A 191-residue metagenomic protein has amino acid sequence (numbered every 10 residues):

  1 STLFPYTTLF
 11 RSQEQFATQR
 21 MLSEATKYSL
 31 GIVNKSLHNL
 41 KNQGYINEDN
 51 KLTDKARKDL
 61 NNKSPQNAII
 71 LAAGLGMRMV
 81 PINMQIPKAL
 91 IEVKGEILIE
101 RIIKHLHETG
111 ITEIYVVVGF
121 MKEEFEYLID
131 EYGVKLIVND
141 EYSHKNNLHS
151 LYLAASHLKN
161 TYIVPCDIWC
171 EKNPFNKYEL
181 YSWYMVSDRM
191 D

Functional and structural regions predicted by a protein language model:
T2-L9: Short, small-residue-biased leader/transition segments that mark boundaries at the very start of proteins
F10-N67, E96-I163: Conserved N-terminal catalytic core of the sugar/cofactor nucleotidyltransferase
M21, D59-E92: Glycine-rich N-terminal loop/short-helix segment of MobA-like nucleotidyltransferase
I46, E171-D191: Conserved core of the sugar-phosphate nucleotidyltransferase
R78-M79, E124, E171-K172: Glycine/Thr-rich phosphate-binding loops of Rossmann-like dinucleotide-binding domains
P81-M84, Y127-D130, P174-K177: Short amphipathic alpha-helical segments
E92, V138, Y184-S187: Structural signal for conserved beta-strand scaffold positions within catalytic alpha/beta enzyme cores
C166-W169: The conserved acidic donor/metal-binding loop of glycosyltransferases
